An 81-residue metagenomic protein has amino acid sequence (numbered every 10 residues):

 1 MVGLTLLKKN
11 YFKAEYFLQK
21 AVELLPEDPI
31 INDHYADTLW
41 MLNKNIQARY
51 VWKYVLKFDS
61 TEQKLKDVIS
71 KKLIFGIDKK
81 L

Functional and structural regions predicted by a protein language model:
M1, I30-H34, Y50, K64-I69: Alpha-solenoid helical repeat scaffolds
G3-L4, D37: Residue-level recognition of tetratricopeptide repeat
L7-K8, M41, I74-K79: Register position in tetratricopeptide repeats
Q19-E23, L56-K57: Conserved structural position within tetratricopeptide repeats
